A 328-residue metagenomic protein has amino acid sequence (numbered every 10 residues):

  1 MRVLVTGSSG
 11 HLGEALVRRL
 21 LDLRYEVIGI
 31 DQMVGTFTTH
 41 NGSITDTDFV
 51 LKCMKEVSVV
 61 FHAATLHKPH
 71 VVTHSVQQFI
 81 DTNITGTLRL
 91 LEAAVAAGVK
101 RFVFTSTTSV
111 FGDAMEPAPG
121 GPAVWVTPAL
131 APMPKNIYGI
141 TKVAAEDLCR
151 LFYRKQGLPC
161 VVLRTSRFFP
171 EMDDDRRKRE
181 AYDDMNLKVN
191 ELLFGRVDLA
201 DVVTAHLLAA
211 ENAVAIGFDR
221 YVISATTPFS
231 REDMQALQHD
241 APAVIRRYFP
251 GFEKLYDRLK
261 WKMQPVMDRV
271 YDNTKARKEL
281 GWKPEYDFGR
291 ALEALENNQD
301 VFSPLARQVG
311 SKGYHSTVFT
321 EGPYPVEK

Functional and structural regions predicted by a protein language model:
V3-L23: N-terminal Rossmann NAD(P)H-binding glycine-rich loop of SDR-like oxidoreductase domains
T36, G42-T82: NAD(P)H-binding glycine-rich loop region in Rossmannoid oxidoreductase-like domains and their noncatalytic homologs
V60, H74-V103: NAD(P)-cofactor binding segment of oxidoreductase domains
D81, E116-C160, K188: Catalytic helix-loop patch of NAD(P)-dependent Rossmann-fold dehydrogenases
R89-K135: Conserved Rossmann-fold NAD(P)-dependent oxidoreductase catalytic core, especially the SDR/UDP-sugar
F111-G112, I137, K155-R179: Flexible, glycine-rich beta-alpha linker
E171-L187, L192-V222, T226: Alpha-helical substrate-binding/gating segment
A205-Q264, N273, K278-E279, A306 (+2 more regions): Mid/C-terminal beta-alpha module of Rossmann-like enzyme folds, strongest in SDR-family dehydrogenases/epimerases
